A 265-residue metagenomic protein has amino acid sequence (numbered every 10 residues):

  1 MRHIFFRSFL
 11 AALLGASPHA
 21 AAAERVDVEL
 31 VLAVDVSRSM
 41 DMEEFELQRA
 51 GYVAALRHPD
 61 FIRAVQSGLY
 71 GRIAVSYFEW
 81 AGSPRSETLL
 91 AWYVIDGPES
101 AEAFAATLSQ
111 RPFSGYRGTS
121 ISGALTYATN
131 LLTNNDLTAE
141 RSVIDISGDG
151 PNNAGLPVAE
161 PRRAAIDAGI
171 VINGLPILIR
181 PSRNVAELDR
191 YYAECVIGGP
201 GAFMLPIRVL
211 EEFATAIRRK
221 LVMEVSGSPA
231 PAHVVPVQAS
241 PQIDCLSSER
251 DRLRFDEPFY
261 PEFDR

Functional and structural regions predicted by a protein language model:
R7-S17: Bacterial N-terminal signal peptides
P18-E24: Sec/Tat signal peptide C-region and signal peptidase I cleavage site
E24-A91, A124-L125, V143-S147, L175: Von Willebrand factor
A33-E43, V75, A91-V94, T107-G118 (+3 more regions): Second-shell loop/turn segments in exported
A50-F61, G82, S109, F113 (+7 more regions): Sec-exported extracytoplasmic/periplasmic mature domains
V65, G150-E194: VWA/integrin I-like adhesion module and closely mimicked acidic/polar interface patches used
E87, I95, E99-S142, G174-L188 (+1 more regions): Von Willebrand factor
L205-R265: C-terminal "exit" segments of structured domains
